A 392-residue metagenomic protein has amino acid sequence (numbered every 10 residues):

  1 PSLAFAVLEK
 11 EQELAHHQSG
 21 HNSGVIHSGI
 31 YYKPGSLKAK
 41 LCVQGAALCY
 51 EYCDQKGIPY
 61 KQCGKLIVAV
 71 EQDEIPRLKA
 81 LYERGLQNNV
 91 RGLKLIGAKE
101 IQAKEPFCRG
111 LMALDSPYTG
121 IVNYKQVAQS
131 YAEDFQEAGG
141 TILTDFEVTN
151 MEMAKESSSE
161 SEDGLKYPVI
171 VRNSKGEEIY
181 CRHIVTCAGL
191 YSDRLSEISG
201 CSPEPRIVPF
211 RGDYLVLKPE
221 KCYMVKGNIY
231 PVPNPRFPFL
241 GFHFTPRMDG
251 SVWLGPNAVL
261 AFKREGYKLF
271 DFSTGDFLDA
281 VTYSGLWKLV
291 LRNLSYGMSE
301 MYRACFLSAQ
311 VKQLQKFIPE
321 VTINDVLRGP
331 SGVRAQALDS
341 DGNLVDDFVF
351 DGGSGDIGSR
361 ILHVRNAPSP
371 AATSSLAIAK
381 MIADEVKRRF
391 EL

Functional and structural regions predicted by a protein language model:
S2-H21: Glycine-rich FAD pyrophosphate-binding loop
H21, D73-R77, K104-G110, E152-I170 (+2 more regions): A short, glycine/Asx- and small/polar-enriched loop/turn that sits immediately N-terminal to a beta-strand
V25-E100, K104, G110, G241-F242 (+2 more regions): Dinucleotide-binding Rossmann-like beta1-alpha1 core, especially the glycine-rich loop that anchors the ADP
K33-Q44, V68-R77, L114-Q136, L143 (+2 more regions): Short beta-strand to alpha-helix junction loop
K61-C63, E204-F210, V321-S331: A short coil-to-beta-strand element that immediately follows conserved catalytic motifs
L114-H183, C187-R194, S374-K387: Helical element adjacent to the flavin cofactor pocket in flavoenzyme catalytic cores
M151-F272: Flavin-dependent oxidoreductases
A280, S284-L392: C-terminal catalytic lobe of FAD-dependent flavoproteins
